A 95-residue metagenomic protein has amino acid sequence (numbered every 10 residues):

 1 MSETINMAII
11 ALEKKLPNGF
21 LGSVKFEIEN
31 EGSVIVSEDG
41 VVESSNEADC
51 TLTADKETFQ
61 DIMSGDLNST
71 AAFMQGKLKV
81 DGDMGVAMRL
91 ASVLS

Functional and structural regions predicted by a protein language model:
M1-S95: Feature captures hydrophobic
